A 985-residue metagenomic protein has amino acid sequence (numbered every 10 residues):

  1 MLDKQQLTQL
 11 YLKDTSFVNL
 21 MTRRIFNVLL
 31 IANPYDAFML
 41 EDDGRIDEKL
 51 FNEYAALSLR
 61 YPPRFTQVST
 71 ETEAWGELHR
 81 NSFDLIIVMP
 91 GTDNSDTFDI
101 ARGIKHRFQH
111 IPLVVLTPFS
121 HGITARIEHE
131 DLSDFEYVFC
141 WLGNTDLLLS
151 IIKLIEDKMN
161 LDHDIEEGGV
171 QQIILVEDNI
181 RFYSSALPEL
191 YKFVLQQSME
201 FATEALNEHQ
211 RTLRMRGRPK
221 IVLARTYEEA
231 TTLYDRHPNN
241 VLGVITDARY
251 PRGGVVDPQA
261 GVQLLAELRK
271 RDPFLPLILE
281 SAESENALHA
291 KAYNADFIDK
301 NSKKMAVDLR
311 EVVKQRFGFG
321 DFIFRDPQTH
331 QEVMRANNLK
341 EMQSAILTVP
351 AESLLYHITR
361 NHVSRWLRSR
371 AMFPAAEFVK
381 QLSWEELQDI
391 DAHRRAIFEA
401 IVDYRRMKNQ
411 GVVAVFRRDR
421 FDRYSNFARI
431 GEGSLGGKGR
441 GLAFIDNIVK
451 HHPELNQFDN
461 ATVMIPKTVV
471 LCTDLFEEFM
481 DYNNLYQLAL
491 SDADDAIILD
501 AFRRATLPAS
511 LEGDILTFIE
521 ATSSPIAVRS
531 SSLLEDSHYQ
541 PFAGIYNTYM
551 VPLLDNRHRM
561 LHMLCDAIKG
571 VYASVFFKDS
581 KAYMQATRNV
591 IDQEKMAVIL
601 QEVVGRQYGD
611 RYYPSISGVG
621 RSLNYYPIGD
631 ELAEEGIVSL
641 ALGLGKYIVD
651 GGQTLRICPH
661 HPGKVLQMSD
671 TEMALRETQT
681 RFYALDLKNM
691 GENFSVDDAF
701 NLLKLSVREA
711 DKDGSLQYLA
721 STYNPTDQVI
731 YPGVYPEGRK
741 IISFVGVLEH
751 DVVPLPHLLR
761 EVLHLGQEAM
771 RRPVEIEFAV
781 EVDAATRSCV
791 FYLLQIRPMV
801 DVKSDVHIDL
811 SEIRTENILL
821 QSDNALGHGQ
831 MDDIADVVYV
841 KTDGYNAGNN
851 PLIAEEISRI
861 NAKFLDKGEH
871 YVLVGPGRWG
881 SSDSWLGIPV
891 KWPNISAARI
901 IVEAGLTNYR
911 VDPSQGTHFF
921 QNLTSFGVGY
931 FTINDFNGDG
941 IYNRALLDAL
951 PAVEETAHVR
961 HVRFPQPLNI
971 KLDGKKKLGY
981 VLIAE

Functional and structural regions predicted by a protein language model:
M1-T66, R102, E130-Y137, W141-K220 (+6 more regions): Non-catalytic signal-transmission and effector/linker regions of two-component phosphorelay proteins
L10, M39-D42, I46, F51 (+7 more regions): Conserved phosphotransfer microenvironments
P34-M39, E71-E73, L85-D96, S120-G122 (+9 more regions): Short acidic, S/G/P-rich loop/turn micro-motifs used as interaction or catalytic elements
L116-P118, E280, K300: Hydrophobic/aromatic residues positioned on beta-strands within the core alpha/beta folds
I127-V138, H289-I298: As written
E285-N409: Terminal, compositionally biased segments used for targeting/anchoring and flexible tails
R417-Q457, T506-L906, N922-S925, T956-A984: Conserved mixed alpha/beta core segments that line enzyme active sites in large multi-domain catalysts
P466-I515, T522, Y583, L826-D832: A structural-propensity feature for long, helix-poor, extended segments
